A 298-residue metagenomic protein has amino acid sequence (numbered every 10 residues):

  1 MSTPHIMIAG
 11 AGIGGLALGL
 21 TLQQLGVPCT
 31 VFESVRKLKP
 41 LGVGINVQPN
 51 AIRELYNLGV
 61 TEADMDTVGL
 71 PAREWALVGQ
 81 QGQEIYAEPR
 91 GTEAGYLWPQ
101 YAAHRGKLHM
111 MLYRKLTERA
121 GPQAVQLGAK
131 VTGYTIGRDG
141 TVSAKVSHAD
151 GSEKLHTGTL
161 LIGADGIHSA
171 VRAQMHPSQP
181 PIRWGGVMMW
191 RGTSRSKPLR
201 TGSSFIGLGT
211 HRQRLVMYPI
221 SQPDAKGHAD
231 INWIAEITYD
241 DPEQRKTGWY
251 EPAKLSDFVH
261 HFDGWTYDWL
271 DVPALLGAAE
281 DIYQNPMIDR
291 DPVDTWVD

Functional and structural regions predicted by a protein language model:
S2-I6, Q23, Q48-H176, P180-T193 (+2 more regions): Conserved N-terminal helical subregion
I6-I8, C29: Conserved hydrophobic helix-helix packing surfaces used for dimerization/oligomerization
G15-L16: N-terminal Rossmann-fold NAD(P) dinucleotide-binding loop
Q23-V43: Glycine-rich FAD pyrophosphate-binding loop
R36, H168, P292: Short, glycine/acidic-enriched loop or turn micro-motifs at the edges of active sites
E84-H109, S147-L155, R195-Q284: Conserved FAD/dinucleotide-binding core of flavoprotein oxidoreductases
Q284-D298: FAD-binding beta-loop-beta segment adjacent to the flavin cofactor pocket
